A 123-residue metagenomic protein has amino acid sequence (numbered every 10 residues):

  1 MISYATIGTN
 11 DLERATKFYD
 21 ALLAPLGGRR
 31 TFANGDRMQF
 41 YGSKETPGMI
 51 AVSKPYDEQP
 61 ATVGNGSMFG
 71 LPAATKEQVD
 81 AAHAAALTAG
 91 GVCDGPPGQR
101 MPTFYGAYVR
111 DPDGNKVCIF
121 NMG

Functional and structural regions predicted by a protein language model:
M1, T62-N65, M101: Short glycine-enriched loop/turn motifs at secondary-structure junctions
M1-T16, F69, G123: N-terminal beta-strand motif that seeds the catalytic metal site of vicinal oxygen chelate
I7-G48: Core segments of cupin and vicinal oxygen chelate
E13, A21-P25, N34, P72 (+1 more regions): Charge-dense, helix-prone N-terminal extensions
R37-Q39, S67, T103-A107: Short beta-strand micro-motifs in enzyme catalytic cores
G42-A74, Q78-A81: Long, continuous compositionally biased terminal/linker segments
H83-G123: Vicinal oxygen chelate
